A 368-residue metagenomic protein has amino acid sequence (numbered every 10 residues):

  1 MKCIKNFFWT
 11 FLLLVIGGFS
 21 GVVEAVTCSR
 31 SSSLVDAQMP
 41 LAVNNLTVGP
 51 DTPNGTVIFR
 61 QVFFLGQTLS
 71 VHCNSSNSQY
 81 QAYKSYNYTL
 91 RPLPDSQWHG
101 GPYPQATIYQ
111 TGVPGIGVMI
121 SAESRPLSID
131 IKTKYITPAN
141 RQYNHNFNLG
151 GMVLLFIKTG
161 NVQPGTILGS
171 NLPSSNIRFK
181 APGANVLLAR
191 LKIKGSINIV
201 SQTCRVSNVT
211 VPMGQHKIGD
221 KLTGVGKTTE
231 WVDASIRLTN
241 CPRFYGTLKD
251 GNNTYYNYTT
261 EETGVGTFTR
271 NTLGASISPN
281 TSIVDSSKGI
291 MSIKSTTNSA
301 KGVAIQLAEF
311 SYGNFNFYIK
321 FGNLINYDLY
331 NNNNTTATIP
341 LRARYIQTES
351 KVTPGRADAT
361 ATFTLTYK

Functional and structural regions predicted by a protein language model:
M1-K5: N-terminal secretory signal peptides that target proteins for export/translocation
N6-W9, I199: Hydrophobic alpha-helical segments, principally membrane-spanning helices and signal/leader peptides
W9-G18: Bacterial N-terminal signal peptides
S20-V22: N-terminal signal peptide c-region/cleavage motif recognized by signal peptidases
E24-K368: Mature extracellular/passenger domains of Gram-negative fimbrial/pilin and adhesin proteins
